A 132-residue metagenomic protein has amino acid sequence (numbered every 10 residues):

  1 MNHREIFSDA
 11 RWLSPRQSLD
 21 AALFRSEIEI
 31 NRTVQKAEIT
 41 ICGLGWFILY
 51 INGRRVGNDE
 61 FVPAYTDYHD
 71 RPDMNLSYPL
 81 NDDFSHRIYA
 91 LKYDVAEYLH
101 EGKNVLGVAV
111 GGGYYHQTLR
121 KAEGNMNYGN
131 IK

Functional and structural regions predicted by a protein language model:
M1-S14: Boundary/junction segments of secreted and surface-exposed precursor proteins
P15, L19, F24-K132: Accessory beta-strand-rich segments of carbohydrate-active enzymes
